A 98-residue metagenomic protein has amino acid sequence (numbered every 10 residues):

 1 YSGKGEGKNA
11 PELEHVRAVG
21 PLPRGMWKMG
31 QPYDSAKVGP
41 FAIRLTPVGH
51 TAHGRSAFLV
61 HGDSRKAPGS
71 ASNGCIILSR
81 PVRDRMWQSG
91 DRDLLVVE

Functional and structural regions predicted by a protein language model:
S2-W27, Q31: N-terminal post-signal-peptidase region of extra-cytosolic proteins
G20, M26, Q31-E98: Exported/periplasmic cell-wall-interacting domains
